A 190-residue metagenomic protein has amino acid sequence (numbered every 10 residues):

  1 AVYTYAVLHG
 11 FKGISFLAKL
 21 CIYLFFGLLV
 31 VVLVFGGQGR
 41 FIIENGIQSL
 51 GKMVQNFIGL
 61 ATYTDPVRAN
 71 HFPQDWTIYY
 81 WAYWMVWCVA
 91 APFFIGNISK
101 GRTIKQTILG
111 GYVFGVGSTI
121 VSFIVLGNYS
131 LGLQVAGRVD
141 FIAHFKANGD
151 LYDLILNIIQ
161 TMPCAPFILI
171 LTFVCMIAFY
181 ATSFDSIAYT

Functional and structural regions predicted by a protein language model:
A1-R102, L109, F114-I170: Membrane-embedded translocation segments of transport machinery
T107-I108, S186: Alpha-helical transmembrane segments and their helix-entry boundary regions
L169-T190: Alpha-helical transmembrane segments of helical membrane proteins, especially in multi-pass transport, channel
